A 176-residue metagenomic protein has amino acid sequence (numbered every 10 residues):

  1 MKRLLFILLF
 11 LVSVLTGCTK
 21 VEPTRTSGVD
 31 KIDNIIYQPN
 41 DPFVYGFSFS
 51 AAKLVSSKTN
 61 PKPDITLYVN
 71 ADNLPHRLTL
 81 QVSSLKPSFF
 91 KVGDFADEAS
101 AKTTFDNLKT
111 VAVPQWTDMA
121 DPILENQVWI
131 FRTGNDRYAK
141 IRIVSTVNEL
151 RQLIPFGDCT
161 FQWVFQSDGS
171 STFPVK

Functional and structural regions predicted by a protein language model:
M1-L4: Positively charged n-region of N-terminal signal peptides that target proteins for export
F6-L9: Sec-dependent N-terminal signal peptides
V14-G17: C-terminal motif of bacterial Sec signal peptides marking the signal peptidase cleavage site
T19-K176: Surface-exposed, beta-sheet-biased, low-hydrophobicity segments with strongly acidic/polar composition
